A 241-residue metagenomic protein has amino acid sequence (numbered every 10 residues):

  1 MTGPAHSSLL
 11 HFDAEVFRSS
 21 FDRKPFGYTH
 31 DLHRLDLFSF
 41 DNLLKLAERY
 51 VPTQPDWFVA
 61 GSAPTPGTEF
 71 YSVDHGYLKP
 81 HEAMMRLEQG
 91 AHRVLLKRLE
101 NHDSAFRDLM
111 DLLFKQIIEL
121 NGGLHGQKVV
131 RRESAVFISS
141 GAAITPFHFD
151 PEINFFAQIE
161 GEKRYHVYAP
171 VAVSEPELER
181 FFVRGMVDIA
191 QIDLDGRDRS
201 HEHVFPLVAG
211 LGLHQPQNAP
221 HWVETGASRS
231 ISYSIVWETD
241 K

Functional and structural regions predicted by a protein language model:
M1-I118: Transition-metal
F26, V129-F137: A short glycine-rich, His/Asp/Glu-containing loop-to-beta-strand
E119-R131: Intrinsically disordered, low-complexity linker/loop segments enriched in Gly/Pro and charged/polar residues
R131, I144-N154, S200-H201: A short beta-loop-beta micro-motif enriched in histidine and acidic residues
A135-F149, Y168-A172: Conserved short histidine dyad/triad with adjacent acidic residue
H148-P151, Q158, Y168, T225-S228: Short glycine/proline-enriched turns and hinge-like loops at secondary-structure junctions
Q158-P220: Double-stranded beta-helix
L178-E179, A227-K241: A short hydrophobic beta-strand segment most commonly corresponding to one strand of the jelly-roll/cupin
